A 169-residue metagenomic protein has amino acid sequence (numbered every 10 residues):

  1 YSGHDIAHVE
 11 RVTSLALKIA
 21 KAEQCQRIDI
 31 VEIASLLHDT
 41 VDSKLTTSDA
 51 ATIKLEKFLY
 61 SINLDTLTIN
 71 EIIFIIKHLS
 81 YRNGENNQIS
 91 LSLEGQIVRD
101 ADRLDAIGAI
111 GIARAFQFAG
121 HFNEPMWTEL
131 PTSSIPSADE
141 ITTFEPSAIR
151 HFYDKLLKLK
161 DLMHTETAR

Functional and structural regions predicted by a protein language model:
Y1-E10, S14-Q24, L37, N87-R169: Divalent metal-dependent phosphate-bond-processing catalytic cores, especially two-metal-ion Mg2+/Mn2+ enzymes that act
V12, D49-I62: An active-site-proximal "capping" alpha-helix that borders the catalytic cofactor pocket
A20, D39-K44, L59, N63 (+2 more regions): Short amphipathic alpha-helical interaction patches enriched in hydrophobic/aromatic residues with interspersed Lys/Arg
Q26-I28, T68: Membrane-helix interface segments
I28-T46, I73-R82: His-Asp-centered metal-binding catalytic motifs of divalent-metal-dependent phosphohydrolases/nucleases
L45-D49, A109-I110: Conserved strand-to-helix beginnings and helix N-cap segments that scaffold or border functional pockets
L59-R99: Hydrophobic, well-structured mid-protein blocks that either form specific transmembrane helices
